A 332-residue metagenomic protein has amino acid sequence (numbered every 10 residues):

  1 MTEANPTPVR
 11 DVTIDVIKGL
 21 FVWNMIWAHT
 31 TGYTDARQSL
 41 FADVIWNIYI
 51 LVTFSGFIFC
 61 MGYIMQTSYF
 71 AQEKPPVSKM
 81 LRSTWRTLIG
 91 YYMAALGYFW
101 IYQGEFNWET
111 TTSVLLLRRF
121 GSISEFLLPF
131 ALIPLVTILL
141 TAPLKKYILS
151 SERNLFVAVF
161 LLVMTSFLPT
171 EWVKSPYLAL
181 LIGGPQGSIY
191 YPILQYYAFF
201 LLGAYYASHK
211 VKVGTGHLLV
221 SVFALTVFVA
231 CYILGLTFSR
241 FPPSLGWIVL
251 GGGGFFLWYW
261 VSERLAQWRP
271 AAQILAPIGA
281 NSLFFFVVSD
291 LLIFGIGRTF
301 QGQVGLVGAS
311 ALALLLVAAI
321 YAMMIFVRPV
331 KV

Functional and structural regions predicted by a protein language model:
M1-V332: Alpha-helical transmembrane segments and their immediate juxtamembrane cytosolic regions
